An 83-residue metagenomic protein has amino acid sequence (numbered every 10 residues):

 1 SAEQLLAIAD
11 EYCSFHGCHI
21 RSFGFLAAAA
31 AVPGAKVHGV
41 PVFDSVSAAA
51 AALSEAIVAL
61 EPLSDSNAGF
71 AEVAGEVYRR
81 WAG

Functional and structural regions predicted by a protein language model:
S1-G83: FIC/Doc superfamily catalytic core
